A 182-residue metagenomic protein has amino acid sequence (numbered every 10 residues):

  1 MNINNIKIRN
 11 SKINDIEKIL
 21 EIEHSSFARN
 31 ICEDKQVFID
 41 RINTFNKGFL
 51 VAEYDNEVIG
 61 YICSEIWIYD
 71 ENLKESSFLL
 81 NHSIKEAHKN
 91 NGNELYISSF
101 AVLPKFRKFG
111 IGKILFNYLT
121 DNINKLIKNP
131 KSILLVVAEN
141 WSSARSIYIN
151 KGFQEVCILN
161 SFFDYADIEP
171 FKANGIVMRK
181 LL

Functional and structural regions predicted by a protein language model:
N5-I19: A short beta-loop-alpha structural element at the N-terminal edge of CoA-dependent acyl/N-acetyltransferase catalytic
I6, E57-Y61, L95: Glycine-rich phosphate/pyrophosphate-binding loop shared by adenosine-nucleotide-utilizing enzymes
R29-Y54, V58-Y69, H82-E86: Active-site rim helix/loop that mediates acceptor-substrate recognition in acyltransferases
C63-S99, N160-F171: Conserved acyl-donor/pantetheine-binding loop and adjacent beta-alpha core of acyl/acetyltransferases and related
L95, I123-A138: Conserved GNAT acetyl-CoA-binding A-motif
V102, K108-I123, N150: Conserved acetyl-CoA-binding loop-helix of GNAT-fold acetyltransferases
R107, I133-R145, S161-A173: Conserved beta-strand-loop-alpha-helix junction that forms the acyl-donor binding cleft
K113, K125, E139-I158: Conserved active-site alpha-helix within GNAT-family acetyltransferase domains
